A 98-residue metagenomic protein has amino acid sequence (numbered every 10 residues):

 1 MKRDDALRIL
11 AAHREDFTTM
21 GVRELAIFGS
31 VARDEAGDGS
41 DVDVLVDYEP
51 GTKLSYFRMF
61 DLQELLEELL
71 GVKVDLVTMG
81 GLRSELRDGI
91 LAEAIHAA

Functional and structural regions predicted by a protein language model:
M1-E24, A32-D38, E49-A98: Catalytic core of pol beta-like nucleotidyltransferases
I27: Conserved histidines in hydrophobic membrane contexts and catalytic metal-binding motifs
D38-V44: A short, structured beta-strand/loop element
